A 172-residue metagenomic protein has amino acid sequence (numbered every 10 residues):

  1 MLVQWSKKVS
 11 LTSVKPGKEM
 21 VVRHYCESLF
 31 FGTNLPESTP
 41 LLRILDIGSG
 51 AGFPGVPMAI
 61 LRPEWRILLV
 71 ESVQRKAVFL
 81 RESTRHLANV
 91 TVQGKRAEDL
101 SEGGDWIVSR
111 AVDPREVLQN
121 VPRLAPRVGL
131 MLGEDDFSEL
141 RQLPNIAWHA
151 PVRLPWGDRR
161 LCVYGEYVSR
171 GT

Functional and structural regions predicted by a protein language model:
M1-L41, L45, R75-H86: Class I SAM-dependent transferase core
W5-K8, V14-K15, I47, T91-G94 (+2 more regions): A generic, residue-level signal for flexible/boundary positions that often mark functional hotspots
S28, V56-P57: Hydrophobic alpha-helical segments in the ANL/AMP-binding
G48-G52: Class I SAM-dependent methyltransferase "Motif I" SAM/SAH-binding loop
F53-G55, R62-L68, S72-T172: S-adenosylmethionine
